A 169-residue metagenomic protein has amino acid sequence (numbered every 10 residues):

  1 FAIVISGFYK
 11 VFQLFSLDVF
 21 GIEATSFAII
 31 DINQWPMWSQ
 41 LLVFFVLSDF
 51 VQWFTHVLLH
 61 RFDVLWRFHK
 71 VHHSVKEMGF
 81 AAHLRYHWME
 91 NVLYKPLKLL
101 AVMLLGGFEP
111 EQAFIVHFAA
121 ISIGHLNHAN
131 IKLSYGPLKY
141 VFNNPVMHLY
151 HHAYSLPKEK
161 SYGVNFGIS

Functional and structural regions predicted by a protein language model:
A2-S169: Membrane-embedded catalytic scaffold of the fatty acid hydroxylase/desaturase
